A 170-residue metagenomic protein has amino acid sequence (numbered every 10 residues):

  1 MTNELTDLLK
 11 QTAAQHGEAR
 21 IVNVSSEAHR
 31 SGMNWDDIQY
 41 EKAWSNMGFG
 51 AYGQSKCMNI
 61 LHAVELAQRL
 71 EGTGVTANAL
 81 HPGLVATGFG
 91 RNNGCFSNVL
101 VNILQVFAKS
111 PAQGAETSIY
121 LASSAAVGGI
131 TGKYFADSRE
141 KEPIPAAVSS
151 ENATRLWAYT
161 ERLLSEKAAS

Functional and structural regions predicted by a protein language model:
T2-T6, A63, A115-S118, A122: Short-chain dehydrogenase/reductase
E4, E27, S124-A126: Short loop segments at secondary-structure junctions
T6, K10-V75, H81-L104: Catalytic loop of short-chain dehydrogenase/reductase
L8, T12, S124-V127, E166-K167: Generic structural signal for alpha-helix termini and adjacent loop/cap motifs
S55, A79, V101-P143, V148-N152 (+1 more regions): C-terminal helical subdomain
A158-S170: C-terminal helix/juxtamembrane-tail motif
